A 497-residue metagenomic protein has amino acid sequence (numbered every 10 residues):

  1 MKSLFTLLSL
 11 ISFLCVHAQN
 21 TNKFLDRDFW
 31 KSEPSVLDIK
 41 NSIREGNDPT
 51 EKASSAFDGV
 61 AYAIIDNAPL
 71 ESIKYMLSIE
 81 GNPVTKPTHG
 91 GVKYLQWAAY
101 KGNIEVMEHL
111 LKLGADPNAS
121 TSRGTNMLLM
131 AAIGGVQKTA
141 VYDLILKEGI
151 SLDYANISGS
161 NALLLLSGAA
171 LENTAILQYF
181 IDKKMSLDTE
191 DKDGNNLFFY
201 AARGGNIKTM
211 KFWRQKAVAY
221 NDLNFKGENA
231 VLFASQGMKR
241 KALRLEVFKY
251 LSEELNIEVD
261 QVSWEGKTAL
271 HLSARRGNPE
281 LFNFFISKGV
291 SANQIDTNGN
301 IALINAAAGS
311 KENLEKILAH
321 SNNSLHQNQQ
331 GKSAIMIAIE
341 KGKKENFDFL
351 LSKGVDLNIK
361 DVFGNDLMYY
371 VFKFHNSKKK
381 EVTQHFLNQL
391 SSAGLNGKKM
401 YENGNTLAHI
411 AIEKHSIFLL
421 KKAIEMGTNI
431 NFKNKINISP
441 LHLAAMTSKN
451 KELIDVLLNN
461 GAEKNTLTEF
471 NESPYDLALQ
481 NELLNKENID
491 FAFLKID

Functional and structural regions predicted by a protein language model:
M1-F24, D497: Bacterial Sec-dependent N-terminal signal peptides
Q19-P34, S151, Y250-E258, H320-N323 (+7 more regions): Ankyrin-repeat-protein effector appendages
N20-W30, T50-I64, T85-Q96, S120-A132 (+10 more regions): Ankyrin-repeat boundary/"N-cap" motif
S32, Y62-P69, W97-N103, M130-K138 (+10 more regions): Ankyrin repeat A-helix N-terminal signature
N41-D48, K74-P83, E108-D116, D143-L152 (+10 more regions): Ankyrin repeat domain, specifically the short helix-to-loop turn at the C-terminus of the second helix of each repeat
P49, P69-L70, P83-V84, K101 (+27 more regions): Alpha-solenoid repeat scaffolds
H89-I133, Q137-G149: Long, mid-chain structured domain cores
G135-H271, R275-F282: Solenoidal tandem-repeat scaffolds enriched in leucines and small polar residues
